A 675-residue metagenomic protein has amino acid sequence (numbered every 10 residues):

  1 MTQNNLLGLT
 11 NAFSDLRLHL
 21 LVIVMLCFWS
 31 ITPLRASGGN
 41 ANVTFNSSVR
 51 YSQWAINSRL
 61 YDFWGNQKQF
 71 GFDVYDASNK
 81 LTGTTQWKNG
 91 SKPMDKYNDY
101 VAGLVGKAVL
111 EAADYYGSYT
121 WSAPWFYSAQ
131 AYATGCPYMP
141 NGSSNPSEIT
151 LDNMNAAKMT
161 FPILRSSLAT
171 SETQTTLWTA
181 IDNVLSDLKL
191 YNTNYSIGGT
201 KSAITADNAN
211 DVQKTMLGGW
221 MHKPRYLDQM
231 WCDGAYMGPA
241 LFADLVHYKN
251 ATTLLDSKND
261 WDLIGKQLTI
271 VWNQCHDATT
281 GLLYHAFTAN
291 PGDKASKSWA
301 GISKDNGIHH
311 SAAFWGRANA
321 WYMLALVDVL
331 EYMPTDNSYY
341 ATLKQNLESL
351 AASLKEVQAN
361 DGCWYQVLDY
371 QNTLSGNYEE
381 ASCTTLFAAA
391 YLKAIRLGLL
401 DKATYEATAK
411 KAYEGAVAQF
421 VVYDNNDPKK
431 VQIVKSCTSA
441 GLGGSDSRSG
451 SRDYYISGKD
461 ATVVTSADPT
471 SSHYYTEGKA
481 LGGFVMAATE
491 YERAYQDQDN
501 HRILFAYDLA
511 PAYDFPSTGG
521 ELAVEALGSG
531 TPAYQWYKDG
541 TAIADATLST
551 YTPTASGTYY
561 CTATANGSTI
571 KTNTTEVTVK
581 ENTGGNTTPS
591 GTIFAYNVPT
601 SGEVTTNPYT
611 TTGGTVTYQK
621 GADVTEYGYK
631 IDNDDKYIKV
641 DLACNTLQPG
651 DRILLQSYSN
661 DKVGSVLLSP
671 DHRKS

Functional and structural regions predicted by a protein language model:
G39-G103, L110-M159, I163-S167, S171-V184 (+4 more regions): CBM-like carbohydrate-recognition segments
G135-S303, H309-H310, D446-R448: Extended ligand-binding groove/face enriched in aromatic
F505-P511: Surface-exposed, proline-enriched loop/turn segments that connect beta strands in immunoglobulin-like
Y513-G528, G613-Y618: A short beta-strand segment in extracellular, disulfide-stabilized domains
L527-Q535, T625: Solvent-exposed loop segments of extracellular immunoglobulin-like
Q535-T554: Surface-exposed, flexible coil segments in extracellular/virion-facing regions
S549-Y559, N645-Q648: Solvent-exposed segments in extracellular or luminal domains encompassing
A563, L655-S657: Conserved structural position at the C-terminal beta-strand of extracellular beta-sandwich adhesion modules
